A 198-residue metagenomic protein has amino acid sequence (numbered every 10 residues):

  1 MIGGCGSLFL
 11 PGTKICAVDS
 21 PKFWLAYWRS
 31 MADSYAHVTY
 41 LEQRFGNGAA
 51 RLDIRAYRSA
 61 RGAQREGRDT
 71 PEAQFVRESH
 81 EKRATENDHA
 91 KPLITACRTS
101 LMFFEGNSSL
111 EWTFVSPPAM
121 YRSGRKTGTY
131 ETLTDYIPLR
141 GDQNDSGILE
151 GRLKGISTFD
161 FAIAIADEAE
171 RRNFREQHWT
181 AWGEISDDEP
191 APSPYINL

Functional and structural regions predicted by a protein language model:
M1-I2: Generic beta-sheet signal
C5-L198: Oxidoreductase cofactor-interface core, primarily capturing Rossmann-like NAD(P)-dependent enzymes
